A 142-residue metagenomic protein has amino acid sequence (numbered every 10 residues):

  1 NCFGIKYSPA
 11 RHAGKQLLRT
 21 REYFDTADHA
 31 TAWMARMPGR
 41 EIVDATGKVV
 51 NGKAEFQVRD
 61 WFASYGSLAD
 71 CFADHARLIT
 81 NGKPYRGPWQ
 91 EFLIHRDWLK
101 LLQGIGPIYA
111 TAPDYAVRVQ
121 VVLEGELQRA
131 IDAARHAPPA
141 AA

Functional and structural regions predicted by a protein language model:
N1-A142: Catalytic cores of secreted/periplasmic lytic hydrolases that degrade extracellular macromolecules
